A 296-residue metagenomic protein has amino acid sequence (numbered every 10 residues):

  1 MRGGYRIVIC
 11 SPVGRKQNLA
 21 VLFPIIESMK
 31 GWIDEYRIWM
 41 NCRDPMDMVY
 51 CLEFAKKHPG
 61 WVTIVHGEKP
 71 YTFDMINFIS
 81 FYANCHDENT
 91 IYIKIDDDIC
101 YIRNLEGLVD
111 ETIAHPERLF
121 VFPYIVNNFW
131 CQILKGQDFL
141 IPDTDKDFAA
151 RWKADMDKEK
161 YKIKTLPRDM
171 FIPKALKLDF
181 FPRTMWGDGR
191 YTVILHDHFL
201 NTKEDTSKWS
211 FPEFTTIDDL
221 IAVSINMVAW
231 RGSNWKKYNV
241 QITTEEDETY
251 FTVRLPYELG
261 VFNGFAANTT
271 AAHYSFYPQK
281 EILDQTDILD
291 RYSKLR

Functional and structural regions predicted by a protein language model:
R2-G4, V21-L22, R168-R296: C-terminal catalytic/acceptor-binding lobe
G3-I7, M29-I38, V62: Short loop->beta transition adjacent to catalytic acidic/histidine clusters or analogous donor-positioning motifs
I7-K16: A conserved hydrophobic helix/loop-capping motif in glycosyltransferases and polysaccharide synthases
R15-K30, M46-Y50: Short, well-formed alpha-helical segments that are part of the catalytic scaffolds of diverse glycosyltransferases
F23, N89, C100-I113, Y161 (+2 more regions): Short alpha-helix within the catalytic core of nucleotide-sugar-dependent glycosyltransferases
R37, L52-E53, K57, I125 (+1 more regions): Long, low-complexity intrinsically disordered regions enriched in Ser/Thr/Pro/Gly
W39-D96, C100-E106: Active-site-proximal specificity loops/subdomain of glycosyltransferases
N104-D143: Conserved donor-nucleotide/metal-binding helix-loop-beta segment in metal-dependent transferases, i.e., the alpha-helix
